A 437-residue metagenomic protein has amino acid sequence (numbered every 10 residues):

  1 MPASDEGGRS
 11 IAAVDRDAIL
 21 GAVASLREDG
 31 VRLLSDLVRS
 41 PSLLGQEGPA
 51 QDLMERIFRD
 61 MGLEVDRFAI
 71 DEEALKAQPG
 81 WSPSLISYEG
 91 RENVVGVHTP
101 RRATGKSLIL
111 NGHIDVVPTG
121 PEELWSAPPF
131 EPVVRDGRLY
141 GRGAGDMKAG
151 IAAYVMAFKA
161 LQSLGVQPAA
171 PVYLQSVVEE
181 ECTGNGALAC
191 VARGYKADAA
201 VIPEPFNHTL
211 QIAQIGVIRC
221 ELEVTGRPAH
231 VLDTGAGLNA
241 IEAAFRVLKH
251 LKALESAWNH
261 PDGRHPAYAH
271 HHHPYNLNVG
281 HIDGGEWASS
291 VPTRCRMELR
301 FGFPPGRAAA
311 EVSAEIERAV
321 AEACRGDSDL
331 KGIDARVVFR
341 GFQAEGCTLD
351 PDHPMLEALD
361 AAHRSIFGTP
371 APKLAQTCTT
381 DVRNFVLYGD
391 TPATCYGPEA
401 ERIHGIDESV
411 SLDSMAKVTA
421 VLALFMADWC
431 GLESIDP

Functional and structural regions predicted by a protein language model:
P2-A18, D60, S87-Y88, I212 (+1 more regions): Metal-dependent amide/peptide-bond hydrolase catalytic core, centered on the "pita-bread" metallohydrolase fold
P2-L139, P168: Acidic/His- and Gly-rich active-site-bordering loop/insert found across diverse amide/peptide-bond hydrolases
L43, D115, V177-E179, E399-E401: Active-site beta-loop-alpha junctions enriched in small/polar residues
D66, L108-L110, A199-V201, K331 (+1 more regions): Hydrophobic/aromatic beta-strand patches that form the interior of the parallel beta-sheet core in alpha/beta enzyme
D66, Y173-Q175, R336: A structural signal for isolated positions on well-ordered beta-strands in alpha/beta enzyme cores
A74-L75, C182-G184, T209, D381 (+1 more regions): Generic structural signal for helix capping and beta-alpha/helix-loop junctions
L110, V133-E181, E221-V224, T234-E255 (+2 more regions): Alpha-helical metal-binding/catalytic segments enriched in His/Glu/Asp
L139, G145-R219, A269, C430 (+1 more regions): Acidic/histidine-rich catalytic neighborhood of metal-dependent amide-processing enzymes
